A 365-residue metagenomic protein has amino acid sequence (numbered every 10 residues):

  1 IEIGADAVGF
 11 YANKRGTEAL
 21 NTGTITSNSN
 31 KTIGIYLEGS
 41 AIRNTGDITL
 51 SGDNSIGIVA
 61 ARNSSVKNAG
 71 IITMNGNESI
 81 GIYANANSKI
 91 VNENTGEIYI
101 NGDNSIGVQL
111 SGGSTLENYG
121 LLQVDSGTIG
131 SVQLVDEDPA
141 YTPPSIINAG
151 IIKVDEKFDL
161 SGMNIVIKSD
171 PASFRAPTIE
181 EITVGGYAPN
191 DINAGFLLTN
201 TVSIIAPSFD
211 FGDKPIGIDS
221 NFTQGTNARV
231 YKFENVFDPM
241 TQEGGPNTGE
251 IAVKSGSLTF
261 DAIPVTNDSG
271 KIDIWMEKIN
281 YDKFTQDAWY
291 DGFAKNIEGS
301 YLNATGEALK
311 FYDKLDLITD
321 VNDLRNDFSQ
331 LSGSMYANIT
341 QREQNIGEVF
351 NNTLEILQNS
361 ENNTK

Functional and structural regions predicted by a protein language model:
V8-K14, I33-E38, I56-R62, I80-A86 (+6 more regions): Glycine-rich beta-solenoid repeat tracts in large extracellular/virion proteins
Y11, A19, T26-N28, I42 (+12 more regions): Intrinsically disordered, low-complexity peptide-like regions
R15, N63, N87, G113 (+6 more regions): Generic structural motif
G16-E18, T24, G39-A41, D47 (+14 more regions): Detector for repetitive beta-architecture
I129, L134-N235: Extracellular beta-strand/loop-rich repeat segments of large surface/secreted proteins
G185-N200, D219-K365: Outer-membrane translocation/initiation segment of Type V secreted surface proteins
